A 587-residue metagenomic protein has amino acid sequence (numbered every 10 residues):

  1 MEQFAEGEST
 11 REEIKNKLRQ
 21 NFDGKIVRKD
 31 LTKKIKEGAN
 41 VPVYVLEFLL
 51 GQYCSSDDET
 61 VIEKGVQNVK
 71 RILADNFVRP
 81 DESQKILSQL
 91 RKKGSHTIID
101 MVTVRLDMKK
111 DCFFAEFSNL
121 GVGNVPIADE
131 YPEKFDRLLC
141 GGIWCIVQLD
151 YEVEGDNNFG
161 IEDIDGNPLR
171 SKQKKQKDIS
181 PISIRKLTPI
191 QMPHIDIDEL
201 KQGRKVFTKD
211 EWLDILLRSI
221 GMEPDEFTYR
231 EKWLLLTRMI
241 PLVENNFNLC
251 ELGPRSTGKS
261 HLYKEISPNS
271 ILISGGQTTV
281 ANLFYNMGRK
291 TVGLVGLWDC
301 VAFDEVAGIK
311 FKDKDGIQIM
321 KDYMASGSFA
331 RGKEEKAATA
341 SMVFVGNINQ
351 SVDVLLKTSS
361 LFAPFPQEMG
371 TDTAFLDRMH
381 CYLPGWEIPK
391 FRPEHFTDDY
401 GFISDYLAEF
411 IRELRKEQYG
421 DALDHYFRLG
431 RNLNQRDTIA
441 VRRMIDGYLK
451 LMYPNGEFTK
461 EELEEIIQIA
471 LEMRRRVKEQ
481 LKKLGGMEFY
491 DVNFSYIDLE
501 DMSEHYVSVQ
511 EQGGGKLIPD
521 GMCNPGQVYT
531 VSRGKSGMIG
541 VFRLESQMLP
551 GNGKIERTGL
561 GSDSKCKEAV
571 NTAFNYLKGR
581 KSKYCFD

Functional and structural regions predicted by a protein language model:
E2-S219: Extended, charged/polar low-complexity intrinsically disordered regions
R204-L249, A573-S582: Pre-Walker A (pre-P-loop) alpha-helix and adjacent loop at the N terminus of AAA/AAA+ ATPase modules, a conserved
T208, W212, K312, G316 (+8 more regions): Helical mechanochemical/support elements of P-loop NTPase systems and associated helical scaffolds
S219-E223, I309, Y323-G327, I348 (+6 more regions): Conserved, well-folded catalytic cores of nucleic-acid-processing and energy-transducing macromolecular machines
E223-A363, D377, S495-Q512: Conserved ASCE/P-loop NTPase catalytic core
E335-M342, N347-G456: Phosphate-sensing "switch" segment of ASCE/P-loop ATPases
P393-H395, D421-I497, M502, Y506-D520: C-terminal helical "lid" subdomain and adjoining coupling/linker elements of P-loop NTPases
S508-D587: Conserved P-loop NTPase/AAA+ ATPase motor core
